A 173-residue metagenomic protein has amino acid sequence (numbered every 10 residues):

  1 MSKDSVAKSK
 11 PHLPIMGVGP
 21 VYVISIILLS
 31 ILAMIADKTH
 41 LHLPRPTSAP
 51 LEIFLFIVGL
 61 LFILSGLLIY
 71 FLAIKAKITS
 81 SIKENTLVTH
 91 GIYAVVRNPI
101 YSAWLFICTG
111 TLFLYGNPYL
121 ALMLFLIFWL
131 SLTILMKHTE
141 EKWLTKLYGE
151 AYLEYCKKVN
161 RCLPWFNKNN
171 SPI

Functional and structural regions predicted by a protein language model:
M1-H90, W104-I173: Membrane-anchoring alpha-helices and their flanking helix-loop junctions
V88-P99: Short, amphipathic, aromatic/basic-enriched membrane-interface segments that mark the entry/exit of transmembrane
